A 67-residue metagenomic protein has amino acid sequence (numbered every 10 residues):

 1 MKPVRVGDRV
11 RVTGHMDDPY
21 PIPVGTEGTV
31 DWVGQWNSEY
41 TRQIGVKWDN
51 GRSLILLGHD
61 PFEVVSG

Functional and structural regions predicted by a protein language model:
K2-G67: Basic/aromatic-rich interaction segments and small domains that mediate binding to polyanionic partners
